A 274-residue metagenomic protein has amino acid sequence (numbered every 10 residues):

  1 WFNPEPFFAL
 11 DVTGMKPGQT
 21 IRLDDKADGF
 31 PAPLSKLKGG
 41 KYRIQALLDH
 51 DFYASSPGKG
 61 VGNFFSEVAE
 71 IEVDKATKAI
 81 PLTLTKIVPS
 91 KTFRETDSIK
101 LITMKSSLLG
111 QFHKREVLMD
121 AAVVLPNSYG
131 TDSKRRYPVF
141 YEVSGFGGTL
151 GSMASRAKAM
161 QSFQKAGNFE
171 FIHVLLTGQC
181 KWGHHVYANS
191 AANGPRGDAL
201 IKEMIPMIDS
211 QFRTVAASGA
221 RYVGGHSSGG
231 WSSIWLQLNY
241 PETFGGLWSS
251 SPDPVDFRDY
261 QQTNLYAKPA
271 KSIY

Functional and structural regions predicted by a protein language model:
F2-Y274: Non-catalytic cap/lid and distal C-terminal segments of serine-dependent acyl enzymes
